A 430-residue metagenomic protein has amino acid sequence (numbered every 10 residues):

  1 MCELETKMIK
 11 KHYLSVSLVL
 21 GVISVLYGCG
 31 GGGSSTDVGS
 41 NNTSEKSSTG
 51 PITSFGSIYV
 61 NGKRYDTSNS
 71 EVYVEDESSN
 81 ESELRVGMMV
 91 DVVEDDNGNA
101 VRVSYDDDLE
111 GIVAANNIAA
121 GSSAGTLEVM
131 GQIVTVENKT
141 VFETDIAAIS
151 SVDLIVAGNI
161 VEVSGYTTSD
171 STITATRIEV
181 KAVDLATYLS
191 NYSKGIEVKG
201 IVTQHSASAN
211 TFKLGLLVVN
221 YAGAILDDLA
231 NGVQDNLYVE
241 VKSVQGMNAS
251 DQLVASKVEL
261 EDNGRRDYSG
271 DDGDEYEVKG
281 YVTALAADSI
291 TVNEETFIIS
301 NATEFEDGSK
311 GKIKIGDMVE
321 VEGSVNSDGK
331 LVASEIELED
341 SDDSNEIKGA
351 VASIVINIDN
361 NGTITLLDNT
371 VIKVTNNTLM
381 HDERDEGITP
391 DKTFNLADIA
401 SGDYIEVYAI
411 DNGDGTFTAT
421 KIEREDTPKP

Functional and structural regions predicted by a protein language model:
M1-Y27: Sec-dependent bacterial lipoprotein signal peptides
L26-N69, V74-N377, H381-P430: Short, flexible, surface-exposed loop segments at domain boundaries
